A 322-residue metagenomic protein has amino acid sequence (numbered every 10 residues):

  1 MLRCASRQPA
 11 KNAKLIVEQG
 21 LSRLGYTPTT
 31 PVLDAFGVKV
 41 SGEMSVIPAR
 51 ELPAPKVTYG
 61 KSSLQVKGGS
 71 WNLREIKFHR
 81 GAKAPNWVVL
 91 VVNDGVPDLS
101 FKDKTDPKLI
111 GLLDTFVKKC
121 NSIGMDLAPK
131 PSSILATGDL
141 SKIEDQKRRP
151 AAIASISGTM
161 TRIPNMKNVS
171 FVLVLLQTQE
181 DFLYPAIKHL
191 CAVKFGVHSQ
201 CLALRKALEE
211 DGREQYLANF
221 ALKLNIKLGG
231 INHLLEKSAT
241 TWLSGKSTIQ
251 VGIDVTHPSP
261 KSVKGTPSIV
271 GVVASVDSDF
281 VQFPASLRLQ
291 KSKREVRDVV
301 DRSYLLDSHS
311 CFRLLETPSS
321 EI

Functional and structural regions predicted by a protein language model:
M1-I322: Long, low-complexity, intrinsically disordered terminal regions
